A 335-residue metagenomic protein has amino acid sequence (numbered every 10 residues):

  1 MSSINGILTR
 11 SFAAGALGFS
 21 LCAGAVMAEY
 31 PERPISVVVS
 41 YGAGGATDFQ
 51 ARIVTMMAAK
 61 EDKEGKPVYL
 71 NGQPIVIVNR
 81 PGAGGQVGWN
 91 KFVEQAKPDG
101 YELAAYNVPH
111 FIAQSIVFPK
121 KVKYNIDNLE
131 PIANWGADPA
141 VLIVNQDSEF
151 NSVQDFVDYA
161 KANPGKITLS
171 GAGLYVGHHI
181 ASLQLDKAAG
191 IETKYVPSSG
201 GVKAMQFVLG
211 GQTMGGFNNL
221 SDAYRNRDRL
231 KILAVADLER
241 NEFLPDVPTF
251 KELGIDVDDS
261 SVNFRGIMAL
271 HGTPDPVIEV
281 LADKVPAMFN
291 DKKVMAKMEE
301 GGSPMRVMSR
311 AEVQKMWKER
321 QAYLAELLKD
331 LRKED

Functional and structural regions predicted by a protein language model:
M1-L8: N-terminal secretory signal peptides that target proteins for export/translocation
S11-A23: Bacterial N-terminal signal peptides
A28-D127, K166, L174, K187-F217 (+3 more regions): N-terminal (or domain-start) structured segment
Y30, V68, K91-E102, I112-K203 (+2 more regions): Hinge/capping helix and adjacent helix->loop/strand transition within the periplasmic-binding protein
M56, K97, A160-K161, T213 (+4 more regions): Solvent-exposed alpha-helix faces
A137, S221-N290, E319-A322, E334-D335: C-terminal lobe and pocket-closing loops of periplasmic/extracytoplasmic Venus-flytrap solute-binding proteins
K297-M316: Surface-exposed aromatic
